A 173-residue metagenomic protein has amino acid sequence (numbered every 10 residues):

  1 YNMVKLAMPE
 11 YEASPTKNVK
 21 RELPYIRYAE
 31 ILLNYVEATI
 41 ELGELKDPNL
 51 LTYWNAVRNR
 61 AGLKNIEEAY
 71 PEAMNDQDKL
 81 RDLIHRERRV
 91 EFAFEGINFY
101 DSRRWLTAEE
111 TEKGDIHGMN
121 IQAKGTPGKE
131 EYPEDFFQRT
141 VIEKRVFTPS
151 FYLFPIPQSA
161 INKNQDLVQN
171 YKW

Functional and structural regions predicted by a protein language model:
Y1-W173: Acidic/polar-rich alpha-helix caps and helix-coil junctions
